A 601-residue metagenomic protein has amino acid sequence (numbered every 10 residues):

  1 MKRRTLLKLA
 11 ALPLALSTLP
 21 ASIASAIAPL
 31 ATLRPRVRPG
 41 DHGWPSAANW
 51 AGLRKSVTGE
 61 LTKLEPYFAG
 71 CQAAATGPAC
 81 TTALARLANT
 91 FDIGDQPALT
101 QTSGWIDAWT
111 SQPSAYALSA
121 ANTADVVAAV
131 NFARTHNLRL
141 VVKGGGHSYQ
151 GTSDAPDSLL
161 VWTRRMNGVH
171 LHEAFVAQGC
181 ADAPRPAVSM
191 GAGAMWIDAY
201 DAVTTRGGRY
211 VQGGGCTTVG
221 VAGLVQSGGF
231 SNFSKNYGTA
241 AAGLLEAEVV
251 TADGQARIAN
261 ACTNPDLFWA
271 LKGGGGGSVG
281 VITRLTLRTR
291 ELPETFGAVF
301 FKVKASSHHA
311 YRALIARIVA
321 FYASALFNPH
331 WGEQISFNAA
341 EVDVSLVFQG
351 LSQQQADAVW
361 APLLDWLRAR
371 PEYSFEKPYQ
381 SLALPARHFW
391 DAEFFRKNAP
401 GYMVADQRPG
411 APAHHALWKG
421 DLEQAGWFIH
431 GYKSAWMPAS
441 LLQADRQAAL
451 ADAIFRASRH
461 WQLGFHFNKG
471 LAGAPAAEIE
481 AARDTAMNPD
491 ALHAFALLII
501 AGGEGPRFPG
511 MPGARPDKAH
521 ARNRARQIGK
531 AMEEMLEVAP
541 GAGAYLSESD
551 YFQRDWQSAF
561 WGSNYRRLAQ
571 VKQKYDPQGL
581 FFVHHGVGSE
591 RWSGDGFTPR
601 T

Functional and structural regions predicted by a protein language model:
K2-T601: Soluble FAD-dependent oxygen oxidases
